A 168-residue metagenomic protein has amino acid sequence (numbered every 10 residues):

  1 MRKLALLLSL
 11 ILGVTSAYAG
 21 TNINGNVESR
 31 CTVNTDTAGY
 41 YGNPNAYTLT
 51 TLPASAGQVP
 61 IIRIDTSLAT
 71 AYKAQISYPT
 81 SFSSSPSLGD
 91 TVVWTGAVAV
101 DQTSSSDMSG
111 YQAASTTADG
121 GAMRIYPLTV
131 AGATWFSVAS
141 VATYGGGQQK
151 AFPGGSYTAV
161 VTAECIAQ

Functional and structural regions predicted by a protein language model:
M1-A19: Gram-negative bacterial Sec-dependent N-terminal signal peptides
R2-L8, T48, D119-R124: Terminal low-complexity, poorly structured segments
Y18-V93, A97, R124-Q168: N-terminal small/polar-rich segments of proteins
T91-M123: Terminal beta-strand-rich extracellular "head" domains that mediate receptor/glycan or other ligand binding
